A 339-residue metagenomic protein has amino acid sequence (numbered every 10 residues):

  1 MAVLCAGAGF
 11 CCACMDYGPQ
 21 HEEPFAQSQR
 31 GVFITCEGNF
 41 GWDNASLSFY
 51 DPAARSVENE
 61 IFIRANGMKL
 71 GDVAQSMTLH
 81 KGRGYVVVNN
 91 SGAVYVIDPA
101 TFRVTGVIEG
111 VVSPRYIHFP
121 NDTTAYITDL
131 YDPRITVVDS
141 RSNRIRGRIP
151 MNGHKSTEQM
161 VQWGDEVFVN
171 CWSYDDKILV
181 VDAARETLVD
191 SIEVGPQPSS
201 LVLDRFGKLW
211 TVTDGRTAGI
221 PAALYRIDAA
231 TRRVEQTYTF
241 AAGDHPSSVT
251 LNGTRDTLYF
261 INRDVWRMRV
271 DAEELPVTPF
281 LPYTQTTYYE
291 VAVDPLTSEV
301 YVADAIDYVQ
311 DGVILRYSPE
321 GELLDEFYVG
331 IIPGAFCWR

Functional and structural regions predicted by a protein language model:
M1-A13: Sec-dependent bacterial lipoprotein signal peptides
C14-R339: Predominantly soluble domains enriched in secretory-pathway, periplasmic, or organellar proteins
